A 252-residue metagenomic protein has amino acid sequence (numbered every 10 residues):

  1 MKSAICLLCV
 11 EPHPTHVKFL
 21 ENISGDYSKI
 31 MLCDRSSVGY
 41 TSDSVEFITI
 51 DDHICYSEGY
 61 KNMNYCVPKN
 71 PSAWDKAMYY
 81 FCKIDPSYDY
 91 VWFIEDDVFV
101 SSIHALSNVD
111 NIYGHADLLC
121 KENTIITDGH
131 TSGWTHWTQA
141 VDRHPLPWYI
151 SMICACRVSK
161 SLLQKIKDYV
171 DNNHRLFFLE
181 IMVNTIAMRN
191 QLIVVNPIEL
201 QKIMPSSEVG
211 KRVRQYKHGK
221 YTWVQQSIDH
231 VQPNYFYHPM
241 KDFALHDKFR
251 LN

Functional and structural regions predicted by a protein language model:
M1-P14: N-proximal low-complexity "stem/linker" segments adjacent to membrane-targeting elements
K2-S3, S24-M31: Short loop->beta transition adjacent to catalytic acidic/histidine clusters or analogous donor-positioning motifs
P12, L32-G39: Short, polar loop motifs at secondary-structure junctions
P12-S24: Short, well-formed alpha-helical segments that are part of the catalytic scaffolds of diverse glycosyltransferases
S36-S87: Active-site-proximal specificity loops/subdomain of glycosyltransferases
Y88-D97: Short beta-strand-to-loop acidic/aromatic patch adjacent to the donor-nucleotide binding site
F99-T185, D247, L251: Conserved catalytic core of nucleotide-sugar-dependent glycosyltransferases
V170-N252: C-terminal catalytic/acceptor-binding lobe
